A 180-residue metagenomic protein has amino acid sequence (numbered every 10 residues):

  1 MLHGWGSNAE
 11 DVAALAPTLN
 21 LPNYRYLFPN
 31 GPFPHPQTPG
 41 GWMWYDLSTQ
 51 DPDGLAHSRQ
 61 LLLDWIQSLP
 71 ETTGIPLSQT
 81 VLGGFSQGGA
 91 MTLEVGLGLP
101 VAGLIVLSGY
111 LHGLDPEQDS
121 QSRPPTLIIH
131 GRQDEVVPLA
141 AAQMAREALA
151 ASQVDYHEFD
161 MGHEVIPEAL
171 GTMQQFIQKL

Functional and structural regions predicted by a protein language model:
M1-Q79: Serine-hydrolase catalytic machinery in alpha/beta-hydrolase-like enzymes
S7-N8, P34, H112, E135 (+1 more regions): Active-site loop signature of alpha/beta-hydrolase-fold enzymes
P29-N30, G83, I105-S108, I129 (+1 more regions): Alpha/beta-hydrolase-fold catalytic nucleophile elbow
P39, D115-Q118, L139-A140: Conserved catalytic-core motifs of eukaryotic protein kinase domains, centered on the activation segment
P70, S78-R123: Primarily recognizes the serine-hydrolase "nucleophile elbow" in alpha/beta-hydrolase and SGNH/GDSL folds
L127-H130, D134: Short beta-strand/loop motif that positions the catalytic acidic residue of the alpha/beta-hydrolase fold
L139-L180: C-terminal catalytic histidine-bearing segment of alpha/beta-hydrolase fold enzymes
